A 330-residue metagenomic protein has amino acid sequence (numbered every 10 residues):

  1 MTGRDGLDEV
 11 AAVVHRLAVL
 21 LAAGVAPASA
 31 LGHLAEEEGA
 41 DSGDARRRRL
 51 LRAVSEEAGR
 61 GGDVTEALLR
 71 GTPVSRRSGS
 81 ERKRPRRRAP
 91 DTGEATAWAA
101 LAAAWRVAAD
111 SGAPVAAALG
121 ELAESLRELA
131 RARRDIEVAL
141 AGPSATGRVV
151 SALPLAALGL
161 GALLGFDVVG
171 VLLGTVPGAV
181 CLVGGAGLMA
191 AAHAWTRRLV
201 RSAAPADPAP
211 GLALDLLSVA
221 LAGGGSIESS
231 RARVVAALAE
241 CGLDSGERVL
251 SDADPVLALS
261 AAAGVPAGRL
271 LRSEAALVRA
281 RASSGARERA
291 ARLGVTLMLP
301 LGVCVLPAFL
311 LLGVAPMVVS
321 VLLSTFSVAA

Functional and structural regions predicted by a protein language model:
M1-R86, C181-D244, S251-P255: Juxtamembrane/interface alpha-helical elements of multi-pass membrane proteins
V10, A97, A104, V115 (+3 more regions): The cytosolic transmitter module of two-component sensor histidine kinases
G24, G112-A113, G224, G264: A short glycine-centered flexible hinge/capping loop motif at secondary-structure junctions
S29, A117, A130, D167 (+2 more regions): Short helix-terminus and kink motifs of transmembrane alpha helices, predominantly at the cytoplasmic interface
R76-A99, A103-S151, G268-C304: Membrane-interface, cytosolic juxtamembrane amphipathic helix immediately N-terminal to a transmembrane helix, enriched
I136-H193, R287-A330: Bilayer-spanning, highly hydrophobic alpha-helical transmembrane segments
G223, I227, R231-L297: Helical hairpin unit composed of two closely spaced alpha helices linked by a short loop
